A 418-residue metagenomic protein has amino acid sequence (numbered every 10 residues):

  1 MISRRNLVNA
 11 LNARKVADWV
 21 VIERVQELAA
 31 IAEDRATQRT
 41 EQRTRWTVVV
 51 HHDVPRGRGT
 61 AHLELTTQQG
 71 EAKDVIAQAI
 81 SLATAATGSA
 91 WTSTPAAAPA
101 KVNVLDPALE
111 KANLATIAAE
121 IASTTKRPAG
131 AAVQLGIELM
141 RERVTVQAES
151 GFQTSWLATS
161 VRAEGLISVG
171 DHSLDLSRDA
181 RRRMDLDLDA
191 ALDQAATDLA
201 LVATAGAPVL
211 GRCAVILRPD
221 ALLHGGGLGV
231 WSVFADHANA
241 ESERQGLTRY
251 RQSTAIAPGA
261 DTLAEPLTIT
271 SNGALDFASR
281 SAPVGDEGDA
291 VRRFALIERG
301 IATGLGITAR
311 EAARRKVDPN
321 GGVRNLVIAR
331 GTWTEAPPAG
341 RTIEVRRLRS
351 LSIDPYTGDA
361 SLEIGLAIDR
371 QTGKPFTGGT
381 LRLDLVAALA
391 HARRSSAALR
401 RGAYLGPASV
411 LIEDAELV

Functional and structural regions predicted by a protein language model:
M1-A274, S279-A282, E298, S396-A397 (+1 more regions): Active-site bordering "gate/hinge" segments that shape substrate access to catalytic or cofactor-binding pockets
M184, Q252-V418: Dual-mode signal for accessory low-complexity, basic/Gly-rich regions
